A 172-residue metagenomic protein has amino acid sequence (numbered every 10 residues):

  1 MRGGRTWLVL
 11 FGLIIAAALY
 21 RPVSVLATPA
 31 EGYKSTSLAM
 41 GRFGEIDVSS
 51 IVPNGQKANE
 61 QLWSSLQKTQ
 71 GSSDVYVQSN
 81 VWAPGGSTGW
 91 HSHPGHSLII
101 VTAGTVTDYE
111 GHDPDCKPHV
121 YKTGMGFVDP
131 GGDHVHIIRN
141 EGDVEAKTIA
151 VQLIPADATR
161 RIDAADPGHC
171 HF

Functional and structural regions predicted by a protein language model:
G3-F11, A16-D74, A164-F172: A short, N-terminal "cap"/entry segment at the start of jelly-roll beta-barrel domains of the cupin/DSBH fold
Q70-P94: Short, surface-exposed binding/anchoring microloops in extracellular/periplasmic proteins
V77-S79, L98, P118, G126-V128 (+1 more regions): Conserved hydrophobic/aromatic beta-strand scaffold that supports enzyme active sites
W82, G111-D133: Short acidic-glycine-tyrosine-enriched beta hairpin
S87-G89, T107, M125-R139: Histidine-centered metal-chelating micro-motifs
T88-H93, E110, P118-H119, R139-N140: Short histidine-centered beta-strand/loop micro-motifs that create catalytic or ligand/metal-coordination sites
H93-P114, T123-M125: Glycine- and acidic-residue-biased ligand/ion/polar-headgroup-sensing regions
K122, G131-T159: Ligand-binding loop in jelly-roll beta-barrel domains
